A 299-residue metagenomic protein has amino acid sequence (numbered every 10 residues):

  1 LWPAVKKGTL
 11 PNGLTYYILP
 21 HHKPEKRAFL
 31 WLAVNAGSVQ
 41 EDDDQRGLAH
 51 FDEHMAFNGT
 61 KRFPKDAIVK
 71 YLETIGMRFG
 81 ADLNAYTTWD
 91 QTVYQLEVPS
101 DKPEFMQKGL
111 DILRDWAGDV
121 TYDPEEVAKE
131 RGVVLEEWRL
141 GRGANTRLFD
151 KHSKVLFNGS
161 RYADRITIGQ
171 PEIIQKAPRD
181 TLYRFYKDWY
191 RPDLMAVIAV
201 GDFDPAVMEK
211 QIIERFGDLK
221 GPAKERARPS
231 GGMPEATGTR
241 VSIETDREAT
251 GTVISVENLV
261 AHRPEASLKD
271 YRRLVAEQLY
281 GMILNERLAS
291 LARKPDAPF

Functional and structural regions predicted by a protein language model:
L1-A33: Mature N-terminal segment immediately following signal peptide/propeptide cleavage in secreted/periplasmic
L1-K6, Y94-E97, K151-M195, R228-G231 (+1 more regions): Histidine-acidic residue clusters that define the catalytic metal-binding segment of zinc metallopeptidase domains
P11, E25-R27, T87-Q91, K129 (+5 more regions): Short, solvent-exposed loop/turn segments at the edges of secondary structure
T15-L19, F29-A33, V93-E97, A196-I198 (+2 more regions): Soluble periplasmic/extracytoplasmic beta-strand elements of cell-envelope proteins
W31-D42, R46-R78, G143, H152-I166 (+2 more regions): Signal/transit-peptide handling
V34-T146, I173-A177, T181-L194, D204-K220: Active-site-adjacent, His/Asp/Glu-enriched structural segments that form or flank metal-binding and acid/base networks
G159, A196-G251, R263, S290: An aromatic/glycine/proline-enriched structural segment found at the starts of mature extracellular/organellar domains
